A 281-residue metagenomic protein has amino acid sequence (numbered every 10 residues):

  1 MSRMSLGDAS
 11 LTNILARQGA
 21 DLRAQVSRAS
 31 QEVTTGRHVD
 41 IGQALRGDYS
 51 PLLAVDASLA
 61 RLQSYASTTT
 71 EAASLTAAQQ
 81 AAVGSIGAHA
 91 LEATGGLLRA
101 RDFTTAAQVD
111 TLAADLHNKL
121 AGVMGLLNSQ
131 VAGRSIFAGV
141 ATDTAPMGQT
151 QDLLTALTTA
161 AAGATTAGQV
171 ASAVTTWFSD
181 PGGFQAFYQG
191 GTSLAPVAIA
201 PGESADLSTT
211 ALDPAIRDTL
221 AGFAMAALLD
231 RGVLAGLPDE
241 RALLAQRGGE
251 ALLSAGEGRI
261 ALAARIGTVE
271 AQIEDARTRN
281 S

Functional and structural regions predicted by a protein language model:
M1-A145, L234-S281: Amphipathic alpha-helical polymerization modules
V26, S30-V33, R37, A121 (+1 more regions): Polar, low-complexity export/assembly segments characteristic of proteins that are secreted or assemble on the cell
